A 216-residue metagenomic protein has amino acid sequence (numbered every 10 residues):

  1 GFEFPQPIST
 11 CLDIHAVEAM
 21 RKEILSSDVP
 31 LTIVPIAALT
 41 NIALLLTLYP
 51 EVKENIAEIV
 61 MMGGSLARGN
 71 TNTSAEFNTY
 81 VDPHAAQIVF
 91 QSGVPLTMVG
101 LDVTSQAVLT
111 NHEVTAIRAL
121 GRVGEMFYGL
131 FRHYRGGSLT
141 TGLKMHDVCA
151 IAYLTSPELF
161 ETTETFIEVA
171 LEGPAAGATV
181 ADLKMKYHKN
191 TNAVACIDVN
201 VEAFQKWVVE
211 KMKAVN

Functional and structural regions predicted by a protein language model:
G1-I8, Y134-S138: Short glycine/proline- and acidic residue-enriched helix-loop micro-motifs that form flexible lids or anion-recognition
F2-E3, R68-G69, L130, Y187: Generic signal for short, ordered secondary-structure residues within or immediately flanking folded domains
F2-P7, L44-K53, N111-A116, F166-P174: Phosphate-binding glycine-rich loops and adjacent basic patches that engage nucleotide phosphates, nucleic-acid
F4-Q106: Active-site histidine-anchored catalytic micro-motif
Y80-D82, S92, V99-N216: Conformational coupling and interaction surfaces
